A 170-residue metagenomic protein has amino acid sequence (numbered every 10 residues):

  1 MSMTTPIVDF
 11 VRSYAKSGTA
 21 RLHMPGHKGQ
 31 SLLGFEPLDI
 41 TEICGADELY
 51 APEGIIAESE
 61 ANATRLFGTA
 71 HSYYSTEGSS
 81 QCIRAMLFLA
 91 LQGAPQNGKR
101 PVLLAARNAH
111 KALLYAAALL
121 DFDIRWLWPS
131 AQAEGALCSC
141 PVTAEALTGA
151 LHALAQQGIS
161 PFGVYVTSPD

Functional and structural regions predicted by a protein language model:
M1-L38: N-terminal glycine-rich, Lys/His-bearing helix-loop that initiates the first secondary-structure elements of many
F35-Q81: Conserved N-terminal alpha-helix of the aminotransferase class I/II PLP-enzyme fold
P52, S75-G78, L103-R107, V166-P169: Short His-Asn-centered micro-motif
H71-R100, K111-A116: Conserved beta-loop-alpha segment that forms the PLP phosphate-binding cup at the N-terminus of a helix
A105-D123: Substrate-binding/gating loop at the entrance of the active-site cleft, primarily in PLP-dependent aminotransferase-like
N108-A109, W128-E134: Short, acidic/turn-prone active-site loops that include or flank metal/cofactor- and phosphate-binding residues
G135-D170: Active-site phosphate-binding strand-loop segment of PLP-dependent enzymes
